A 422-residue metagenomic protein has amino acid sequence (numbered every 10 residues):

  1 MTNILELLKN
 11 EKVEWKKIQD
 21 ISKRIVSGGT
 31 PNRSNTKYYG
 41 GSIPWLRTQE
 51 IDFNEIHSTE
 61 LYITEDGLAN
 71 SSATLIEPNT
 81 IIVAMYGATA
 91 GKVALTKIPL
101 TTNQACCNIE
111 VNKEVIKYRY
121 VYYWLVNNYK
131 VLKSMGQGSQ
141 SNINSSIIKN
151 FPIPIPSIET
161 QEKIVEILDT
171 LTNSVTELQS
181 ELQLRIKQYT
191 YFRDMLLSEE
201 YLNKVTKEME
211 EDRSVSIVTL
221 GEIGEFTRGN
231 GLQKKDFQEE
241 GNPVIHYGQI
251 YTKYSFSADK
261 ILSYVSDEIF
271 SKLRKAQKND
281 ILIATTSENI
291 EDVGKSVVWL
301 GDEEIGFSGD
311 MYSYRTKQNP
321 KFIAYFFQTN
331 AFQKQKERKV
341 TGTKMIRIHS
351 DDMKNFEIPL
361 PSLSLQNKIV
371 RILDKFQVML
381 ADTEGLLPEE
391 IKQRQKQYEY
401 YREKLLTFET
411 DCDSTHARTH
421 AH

Functional and structural regions predicted by a protein language model:
M1-H422: Charged, alpha-helix-forming regions
